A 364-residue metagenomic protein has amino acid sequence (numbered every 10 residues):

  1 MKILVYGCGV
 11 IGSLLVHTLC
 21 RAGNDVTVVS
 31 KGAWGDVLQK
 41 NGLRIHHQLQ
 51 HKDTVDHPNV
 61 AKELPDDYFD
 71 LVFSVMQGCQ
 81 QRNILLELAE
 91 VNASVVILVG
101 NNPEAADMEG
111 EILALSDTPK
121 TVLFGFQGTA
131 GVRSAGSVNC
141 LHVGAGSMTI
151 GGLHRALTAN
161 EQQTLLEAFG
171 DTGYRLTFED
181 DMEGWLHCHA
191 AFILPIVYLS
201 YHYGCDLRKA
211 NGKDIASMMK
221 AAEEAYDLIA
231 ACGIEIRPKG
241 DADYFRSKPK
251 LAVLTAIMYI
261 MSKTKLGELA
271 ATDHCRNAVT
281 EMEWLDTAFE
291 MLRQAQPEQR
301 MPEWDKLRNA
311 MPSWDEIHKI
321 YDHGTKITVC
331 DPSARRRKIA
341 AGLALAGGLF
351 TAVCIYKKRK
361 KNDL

Functional and structural regions predicted by a protein language model:
G7-G9: Glycine-rich Rossmann-fold phosphate-binding loop(s) that bind the pyrophosphate of adenine dinucleotide cofactors
G12-S13: N-terminal Rossmann-fold NAD(P) dinucleotide-binding loop
D25-F69: Conserved N-terminal Rossmann-fold NAD(P) cofactor-binding segment
D53-N139: Rossmann-like NAD(P)(H) cofactor-binding subdomain of soluble oxidoreductases
M108-H189, P195: Rossmann-fold dinucleotide-binding core
E183-R208, K213-Y226: Active-site-proximal catalytic alpha-helix in oxidoreductases
D214-M258: Small-residue-rich helix-loop
R335-R359: Hydrophobic alpha-helical topogenic segments used for membrane insertion/localization
